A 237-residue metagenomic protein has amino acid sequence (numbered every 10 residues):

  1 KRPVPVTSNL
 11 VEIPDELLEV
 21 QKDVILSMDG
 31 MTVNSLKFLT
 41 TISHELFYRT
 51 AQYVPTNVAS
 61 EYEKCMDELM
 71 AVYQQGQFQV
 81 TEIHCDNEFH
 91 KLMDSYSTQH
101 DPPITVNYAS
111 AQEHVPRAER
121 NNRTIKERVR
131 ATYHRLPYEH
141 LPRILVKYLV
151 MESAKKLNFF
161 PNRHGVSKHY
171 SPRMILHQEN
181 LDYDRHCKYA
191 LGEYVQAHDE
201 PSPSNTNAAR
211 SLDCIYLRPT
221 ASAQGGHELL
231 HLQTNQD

Functional and structural regions predicted by a protein language model:
K1-E127, M174-D237: Retroviral integrase
S60, I144-M151: Soluble non-cytosolic domains of exported or imported proteins
H100-T105, A109, R120-P142, K156-F160 (+1 more regions): Active-site proximal helix-loop segment of RNase H-like, two-metal nucleases, encompassing DDE(D)
L141-I144, S204-N205: Active-site rim elements
L149-L191: Active-site-proximal acidic segments at structured loop/helix or strand boundaries that coordinate catalytic metals
